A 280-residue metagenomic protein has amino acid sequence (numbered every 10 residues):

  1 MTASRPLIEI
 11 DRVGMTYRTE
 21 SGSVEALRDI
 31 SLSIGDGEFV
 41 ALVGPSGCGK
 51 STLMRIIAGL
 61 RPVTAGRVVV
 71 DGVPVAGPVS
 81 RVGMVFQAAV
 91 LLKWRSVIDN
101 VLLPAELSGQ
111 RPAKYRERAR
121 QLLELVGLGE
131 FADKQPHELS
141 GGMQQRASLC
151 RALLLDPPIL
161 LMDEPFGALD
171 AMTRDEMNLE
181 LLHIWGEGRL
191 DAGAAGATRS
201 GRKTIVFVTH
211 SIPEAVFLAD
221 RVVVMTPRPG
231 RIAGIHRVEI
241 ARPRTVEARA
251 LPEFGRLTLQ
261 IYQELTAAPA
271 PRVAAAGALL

Functional and structural regions predicted by a protein language model:
V43-P45: The feature captures the beta-strand-to-loop junction immediately N-terminal to the Walker
A58: Helix-to-loop junction immediately C-terminal to a conserved catalytic motif
A65-G77, R118: Conserved ABC transporter NBD signature motif
R95-L102: Short coil-to-helix segment of the ABC ATPase nucleotide-binding domain corresponding to the Q-loop/switch region
L102, E106, A113-F131, E180-G186 (+1 more regions): Conserved ABC ATPase "signature" region
K134-H137, L155: Conserved signature/switch motifs of ABC ATPase nucleotide-binding domains
L160-D163: Catalytic Walker B motif of ABC-type/P-loop ATPase nucleotide-binding domains
